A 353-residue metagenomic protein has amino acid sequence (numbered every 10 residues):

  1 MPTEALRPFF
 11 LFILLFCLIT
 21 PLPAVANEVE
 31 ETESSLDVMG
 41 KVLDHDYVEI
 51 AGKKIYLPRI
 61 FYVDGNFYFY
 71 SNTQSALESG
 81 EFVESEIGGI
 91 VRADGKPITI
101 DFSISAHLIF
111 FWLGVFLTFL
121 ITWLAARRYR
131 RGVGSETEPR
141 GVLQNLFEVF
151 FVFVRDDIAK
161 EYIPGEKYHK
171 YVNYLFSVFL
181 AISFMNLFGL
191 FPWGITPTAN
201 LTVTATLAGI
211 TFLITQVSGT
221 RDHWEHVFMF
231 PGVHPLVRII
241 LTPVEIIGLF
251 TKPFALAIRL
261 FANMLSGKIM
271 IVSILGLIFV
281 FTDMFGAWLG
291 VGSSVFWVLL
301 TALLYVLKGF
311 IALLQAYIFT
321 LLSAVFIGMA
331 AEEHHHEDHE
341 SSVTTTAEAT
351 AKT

Functional and structural regions predicted by a protein language model:
M1-F10: Bacterial N-terminal signal peptides that target proteins for export
P2, V25-T353: Selective transmembrane helix interface/packing segments
A5, C17-L18, L249: Hydrophobic alpha-helical transmembrane segments of integral membrane proteins, especially lipid-exposed positions
F9-P21: Bacterial N-terminal signal peptides
